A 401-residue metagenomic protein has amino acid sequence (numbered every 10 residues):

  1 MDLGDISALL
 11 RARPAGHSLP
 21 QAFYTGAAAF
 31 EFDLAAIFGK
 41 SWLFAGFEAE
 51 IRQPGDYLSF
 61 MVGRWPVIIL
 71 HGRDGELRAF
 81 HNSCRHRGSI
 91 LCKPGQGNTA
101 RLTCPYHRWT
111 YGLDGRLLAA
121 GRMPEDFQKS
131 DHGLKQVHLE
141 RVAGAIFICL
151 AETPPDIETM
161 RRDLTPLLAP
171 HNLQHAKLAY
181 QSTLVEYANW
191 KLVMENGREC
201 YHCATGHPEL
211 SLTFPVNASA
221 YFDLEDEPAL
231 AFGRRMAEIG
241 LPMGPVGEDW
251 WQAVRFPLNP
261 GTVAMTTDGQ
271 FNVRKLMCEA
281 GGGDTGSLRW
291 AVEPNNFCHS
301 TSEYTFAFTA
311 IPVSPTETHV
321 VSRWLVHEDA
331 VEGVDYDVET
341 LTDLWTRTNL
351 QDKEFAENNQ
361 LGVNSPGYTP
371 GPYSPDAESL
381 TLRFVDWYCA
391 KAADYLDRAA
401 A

Functional and structural regions predicted by a protein language model:
M1-L9, L396-A401: Basic/polar N-terminal segments that are highly enriched at the extreme N-terminus, encompassing both cleavable
I6-Q21, Q174: Short, contiguous pre-domain boundary segments
L19, F23-V62, V67: Non-catalytic accessory segments flanking enzyme active sites
K40-I51, L118-M123, W290-P294: Short Pro/Gly-enriched beta-strand edge/turn motifs at strand-loop
A45, L91, L117, L210 (+1 more regions): Short clusters of hydrophobic/aromatic residues that line enzyme substrate/ligand-binding pockets
E50-P170: Rieske [2Fe-2S] iron-sulfur-binding domain
H71, E76, E140, A145-A401: C-terminal catalytic domain of Rieske-type non-heme iron oxygenases
